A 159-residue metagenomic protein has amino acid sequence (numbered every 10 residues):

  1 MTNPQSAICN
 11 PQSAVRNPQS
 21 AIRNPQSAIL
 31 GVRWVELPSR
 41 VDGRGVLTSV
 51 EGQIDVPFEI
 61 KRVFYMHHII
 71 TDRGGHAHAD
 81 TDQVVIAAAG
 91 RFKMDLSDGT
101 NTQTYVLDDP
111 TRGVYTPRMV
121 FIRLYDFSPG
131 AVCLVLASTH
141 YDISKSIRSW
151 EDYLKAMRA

Functional and structural regions predicted by a protein language model:
T2-N3, Q26-V114, P129-G130, L136 (+1 more regions): Non-catalytic, conserved peripheral segments adjacent to functional cores
N3-A28: Arg/Gly-rich low-complexity intrinsically disordered repeat tracts
T116-M119: Short beta-strand-centered segments at strand-helix junctions
F121, Y125-S128: Beta-rich strand-turn-strand
